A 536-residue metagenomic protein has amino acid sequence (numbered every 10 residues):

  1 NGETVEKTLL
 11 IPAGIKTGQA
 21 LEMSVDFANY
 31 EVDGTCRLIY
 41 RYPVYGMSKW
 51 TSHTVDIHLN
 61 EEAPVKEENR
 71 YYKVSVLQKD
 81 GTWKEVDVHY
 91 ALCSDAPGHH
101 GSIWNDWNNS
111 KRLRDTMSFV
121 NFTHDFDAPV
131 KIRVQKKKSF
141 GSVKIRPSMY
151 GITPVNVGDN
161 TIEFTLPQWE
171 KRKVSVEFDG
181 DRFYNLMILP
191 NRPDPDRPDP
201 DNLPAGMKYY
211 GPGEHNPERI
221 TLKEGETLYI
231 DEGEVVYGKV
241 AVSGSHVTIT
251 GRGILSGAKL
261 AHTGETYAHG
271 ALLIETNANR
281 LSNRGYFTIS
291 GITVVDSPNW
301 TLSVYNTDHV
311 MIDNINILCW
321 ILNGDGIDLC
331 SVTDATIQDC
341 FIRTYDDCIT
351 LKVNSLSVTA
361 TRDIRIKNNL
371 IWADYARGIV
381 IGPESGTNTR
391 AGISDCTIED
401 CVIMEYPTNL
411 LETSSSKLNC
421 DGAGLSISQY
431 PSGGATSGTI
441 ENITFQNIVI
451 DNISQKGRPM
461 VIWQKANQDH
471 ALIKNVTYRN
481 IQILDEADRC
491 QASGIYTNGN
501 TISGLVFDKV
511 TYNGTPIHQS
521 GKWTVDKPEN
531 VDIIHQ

Functional and structural regions predicted by a protein language model:
N1, D469, T477, Q482-Q536: C-terminal low-complexity, acidic/polar tails when present
E6, G14, G18, S24-D33 (+6 more regions): Extracellular "leader-to-stem" segments immediately downstream of a signal peptide or signal-anchor in secreted/lumenal
I162-P167, H215-T227, V235-T250, A258-F287 (+7 more regions): Extracellular beta-strand-rich solenoid/capping regions of secreted or surface-exposed proteins that bind or remodel
P217-R219, Y237-V240, A258-T263, S297-V304 (+10 more regions): Short glycine/acidic-rich loop motifs that flank beta-strands on beta-rich extracellular proteins
G225-T227, S245-S256, G285-D296, D308-C319 (+7 more regions): Right-handed parallel beta-helix
S355-V358, G386-N388, G433-G434: Short, small-residue-enriched loops and turns at beta-alpha junctions that line or gate enzyme active sites
